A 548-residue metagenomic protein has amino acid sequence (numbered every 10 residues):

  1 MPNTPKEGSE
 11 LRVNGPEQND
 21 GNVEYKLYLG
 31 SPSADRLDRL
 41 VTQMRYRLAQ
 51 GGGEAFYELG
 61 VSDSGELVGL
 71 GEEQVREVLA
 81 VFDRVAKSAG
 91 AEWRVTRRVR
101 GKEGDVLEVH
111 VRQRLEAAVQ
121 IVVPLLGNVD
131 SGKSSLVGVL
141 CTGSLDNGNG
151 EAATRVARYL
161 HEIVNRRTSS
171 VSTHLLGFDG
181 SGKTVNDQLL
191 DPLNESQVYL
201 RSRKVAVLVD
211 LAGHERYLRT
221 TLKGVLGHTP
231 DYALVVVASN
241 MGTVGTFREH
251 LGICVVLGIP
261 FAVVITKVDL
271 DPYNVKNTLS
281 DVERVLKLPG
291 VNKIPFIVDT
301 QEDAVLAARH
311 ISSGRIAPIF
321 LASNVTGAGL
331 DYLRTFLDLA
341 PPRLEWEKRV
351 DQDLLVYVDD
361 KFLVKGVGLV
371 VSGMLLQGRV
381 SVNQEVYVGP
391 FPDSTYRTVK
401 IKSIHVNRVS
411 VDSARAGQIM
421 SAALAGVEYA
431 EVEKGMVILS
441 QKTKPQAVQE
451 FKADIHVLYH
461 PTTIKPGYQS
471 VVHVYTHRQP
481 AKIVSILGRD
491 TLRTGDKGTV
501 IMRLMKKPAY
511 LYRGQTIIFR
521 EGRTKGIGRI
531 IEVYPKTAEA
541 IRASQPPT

Functional and structural regions predicted by a protein language model:
M1-A117: Polybasic/polar functional segments that serve as interface/processing modules
A49-G51, V129, R167-S169, Q197-S202 (+2 more regions): Conserved catalytic network of the ASCE P-loop NTPase/AAA+ motor domain
L59, D130, L136, R166 (+11 more regions): Residue-level signature of catalytic and energy-coupling elements of molecular machines, predominantly ATP/GTP-dependent
V81, S135-L140, S172, T220 (+3 more regions): Alpha-helical scaffold elements adjacent to nucleotide-binding pockets in ATP/GTP-utilizing enzyme cores
R112-L211: Conserved G1/Walker A P-loop phosphate-binding module
I121-S134, G138-T142, P289-P461: Conserved catalytic-core segments of large NTP-driven translation/proteostasis enzymes
V122-L125, L270-Y273, V427-T548: C-terminal effector modules of nucleic-acid-centric enzymes and ribosome-associated factors
K204-V207, L211-L218, H228-E249, V255-N277: Conserved Switch II/interswitch segment of TRAFAC-class P-loop GTPases
